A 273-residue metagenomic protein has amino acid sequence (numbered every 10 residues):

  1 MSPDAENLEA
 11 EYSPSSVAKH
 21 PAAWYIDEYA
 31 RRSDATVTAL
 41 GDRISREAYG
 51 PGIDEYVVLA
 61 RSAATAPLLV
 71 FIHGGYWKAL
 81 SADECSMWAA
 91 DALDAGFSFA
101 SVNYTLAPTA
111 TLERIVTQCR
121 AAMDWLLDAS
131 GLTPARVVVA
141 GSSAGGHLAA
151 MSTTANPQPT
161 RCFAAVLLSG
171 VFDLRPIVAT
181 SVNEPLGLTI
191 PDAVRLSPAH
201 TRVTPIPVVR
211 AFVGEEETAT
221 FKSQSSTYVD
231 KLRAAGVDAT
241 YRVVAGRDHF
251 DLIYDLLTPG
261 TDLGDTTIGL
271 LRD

Functional and structural regions predicted by a protein language model:
P14-A63: N-terminal cap/lid segment of alpha/beta-hydrolase-fold proteins
A66-G75: Short beta-strand element of the alpha/beta-hydrolase
Y76, Y104-P108, F172, D248: Alpha/beta-hydrolase active-site loop signature
L80-A89, A100-R136, T258: Catalytic nucleophile-loop/oxyanion-hole region of alpha/beta-hydrolase and closely related hydrolase-like folds
A121-E184: Primarily recognizes the serine-hydrolase "nucleophile elbow" in alpha/beta-hydrolase and SGNH/GDSL folds
A164, I177-V178, I190-S226: The feature captures the conserved acid-bearing segment of alpha/beta-hydrolase catalytic domains
K222, S226-V229, R233-D273: C-terminal catalytic histidine-bearing segment of alpha/beta-hydrolase fold enzymes
